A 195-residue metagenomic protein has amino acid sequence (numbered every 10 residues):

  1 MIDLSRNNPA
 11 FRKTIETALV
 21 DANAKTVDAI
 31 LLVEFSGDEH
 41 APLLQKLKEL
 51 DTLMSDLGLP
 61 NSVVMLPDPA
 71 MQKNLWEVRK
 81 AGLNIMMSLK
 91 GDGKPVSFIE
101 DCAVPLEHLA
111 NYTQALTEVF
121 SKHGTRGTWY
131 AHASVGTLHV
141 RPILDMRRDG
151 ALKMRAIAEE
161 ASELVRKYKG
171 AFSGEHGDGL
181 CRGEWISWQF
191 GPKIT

Functional and structural regions predicted by a protein language model:
M1-G174, G179-T195: Noncatalytic alpha-helical scaffold of FAD-dependent oxidoreductases
